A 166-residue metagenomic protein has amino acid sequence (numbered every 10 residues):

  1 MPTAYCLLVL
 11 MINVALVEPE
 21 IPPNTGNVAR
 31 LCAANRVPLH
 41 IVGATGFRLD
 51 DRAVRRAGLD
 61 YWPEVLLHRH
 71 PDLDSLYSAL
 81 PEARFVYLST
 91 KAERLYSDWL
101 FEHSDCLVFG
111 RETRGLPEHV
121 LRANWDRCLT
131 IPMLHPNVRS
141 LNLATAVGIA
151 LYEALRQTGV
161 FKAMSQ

Functional and structural regions predicted by a protein language model:
P2-Q166: Post-transcriptional modification and biogenesis factors for structured RNAs of the translation apparatus
